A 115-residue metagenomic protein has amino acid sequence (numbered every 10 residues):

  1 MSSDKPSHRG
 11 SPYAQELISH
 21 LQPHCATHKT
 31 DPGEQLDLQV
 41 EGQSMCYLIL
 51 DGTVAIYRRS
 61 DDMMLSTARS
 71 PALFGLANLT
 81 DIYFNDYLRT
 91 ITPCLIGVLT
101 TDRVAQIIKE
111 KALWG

Functional and structural regions predicted by a protein language model:
M1-G115: Cytosolic regulatory regions built on CNB/CRP/Popeye-like sensor folds
